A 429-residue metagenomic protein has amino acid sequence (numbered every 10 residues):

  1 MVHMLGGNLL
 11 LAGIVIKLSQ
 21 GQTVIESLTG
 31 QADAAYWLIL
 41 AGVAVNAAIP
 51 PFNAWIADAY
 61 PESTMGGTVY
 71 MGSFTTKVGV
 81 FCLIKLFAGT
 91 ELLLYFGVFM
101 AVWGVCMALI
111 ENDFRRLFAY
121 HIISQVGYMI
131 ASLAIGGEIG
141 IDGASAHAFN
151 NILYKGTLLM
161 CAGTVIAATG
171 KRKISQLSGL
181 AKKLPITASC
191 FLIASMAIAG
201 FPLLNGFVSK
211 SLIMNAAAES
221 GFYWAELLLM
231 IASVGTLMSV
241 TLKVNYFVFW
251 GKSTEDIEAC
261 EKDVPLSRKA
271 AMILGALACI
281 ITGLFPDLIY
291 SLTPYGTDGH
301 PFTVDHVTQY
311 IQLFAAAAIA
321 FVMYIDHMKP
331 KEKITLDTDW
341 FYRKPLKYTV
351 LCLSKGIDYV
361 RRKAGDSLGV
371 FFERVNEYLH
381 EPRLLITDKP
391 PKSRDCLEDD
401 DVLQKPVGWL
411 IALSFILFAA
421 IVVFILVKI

Functional and structural regions predicted by a protein language model:
M1-D263, L284: Hydrophobic transmembrane alpha-helices and their helix-loop junctions in integral membrane proteins
L11-I14, V102, L274-I281, Q312-Y324 (+1 more regions): Hydrophobic core of alpha-helical transmembrane segments in multi-pass integral membrane proteins
L40-V43, E226-V234, T303-V322: Hydrophobic alpha-helical transmembrane segments
A48-A54, K173, L203-L204, V208-K210 (+2 more regions): Juxtamembrane/interfacial segments flanking transmembrane helices
K155, G235-S239, A316-K333: Hydrophobic alpha-helical membrane-embedded segments
I198-F201, I280-D287, M323, I421-I429: Alpha-helical transmembrane segments of multi-pass membrane proteins
K262-A316: Hard-cation-handling environments
S291, Y295-V304, D326-I429: Aromatic-capped, Gly/Pro-kinked transmembrane alpha-helices
